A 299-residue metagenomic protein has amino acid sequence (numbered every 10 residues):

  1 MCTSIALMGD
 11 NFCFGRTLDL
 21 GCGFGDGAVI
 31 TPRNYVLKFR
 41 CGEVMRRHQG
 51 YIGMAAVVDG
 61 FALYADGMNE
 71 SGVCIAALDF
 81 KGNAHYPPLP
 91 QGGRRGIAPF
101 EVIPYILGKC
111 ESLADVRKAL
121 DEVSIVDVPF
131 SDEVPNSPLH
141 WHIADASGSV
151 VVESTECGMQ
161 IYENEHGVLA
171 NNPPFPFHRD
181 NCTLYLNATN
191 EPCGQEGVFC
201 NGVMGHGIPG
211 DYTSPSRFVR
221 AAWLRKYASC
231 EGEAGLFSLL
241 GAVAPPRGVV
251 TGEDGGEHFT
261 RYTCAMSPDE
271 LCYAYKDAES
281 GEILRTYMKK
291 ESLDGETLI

Functional and structural regions predicted by a protein language model:
M1-C13, A119, V128-S131, N136-S137 (+2 more regions): C-terminus-biased signal that marks the final domain/tail of proteins
M1-R94, D127: A contiguous strand-loop segment
F14-D19, E153-T155, Y275-D277: Catalytic Cys-His active-site segments of thiol-dependent hydrolases/isopeptidases
L18, D79, D145-S147, E156 (+1 more regions): Short, flexible loop/turn elements at secondary-structure junctions
L20-C22, K81-N83, C157-Q160, E279-I283: Short, surface-exposed beta-strand-loop junctions and turns on beta-sheet-rich folds
G92, G96-I97, V123-L169: Acidic/His-rich structured neighborhood in mature extracellular/periplasmic domains
G92-P129, G232-S238: Proteins synthesized as precursors that undergo proteolytic processing into mature forms
